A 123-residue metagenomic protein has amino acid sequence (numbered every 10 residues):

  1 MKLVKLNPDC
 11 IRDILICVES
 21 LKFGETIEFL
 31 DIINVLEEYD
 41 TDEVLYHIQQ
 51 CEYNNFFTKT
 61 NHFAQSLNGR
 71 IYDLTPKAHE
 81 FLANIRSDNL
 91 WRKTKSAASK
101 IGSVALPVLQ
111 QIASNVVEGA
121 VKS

Functional and structural regions predicted by a protein language model:
L3-L36: Short amphipathic alpha-helical interface segments
P8-R12, D42-L45, Y72, P76-H79: Non-catalytic, well-ordered alpha-helical scaffold segments
V18-L21, C51, L82-I85: Generic structural signal for hydrophobic core residues of well-folded globular domains
E37-N54, G69: Short amphipathic alpha-helical interaction segments
E52-F63: A short, conserved structural fragment
S66-A97: Short, amphipathic alpha-helical interaction segments positioned at domain boundaries
I85-S123: Exposed, interaction-prone assembly regions rather than primary DNA-binding/catalytic cores
